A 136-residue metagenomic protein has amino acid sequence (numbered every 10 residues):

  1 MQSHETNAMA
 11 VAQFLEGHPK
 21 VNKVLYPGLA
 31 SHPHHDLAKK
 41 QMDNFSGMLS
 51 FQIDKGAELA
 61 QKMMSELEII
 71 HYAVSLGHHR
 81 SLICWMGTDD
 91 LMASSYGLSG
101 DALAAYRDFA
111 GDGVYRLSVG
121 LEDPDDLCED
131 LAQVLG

Functional and structural regions predicted by a protein language model:
M1, G17-H18, G113: Ligand-binding pocket scaffold of soluble enzyme catalytic domains
M1-E5, M9, S118: Short amphipathic alpha-helical segments with heptad-repeat character
M9-L82, D101-F109: Conserved small-domain helix->loop->beta segment predominantly found in fold-type I
S65, S81-G136: PLP-dependent enzyme catalytic core of the Aspartate aminotransferase-like
